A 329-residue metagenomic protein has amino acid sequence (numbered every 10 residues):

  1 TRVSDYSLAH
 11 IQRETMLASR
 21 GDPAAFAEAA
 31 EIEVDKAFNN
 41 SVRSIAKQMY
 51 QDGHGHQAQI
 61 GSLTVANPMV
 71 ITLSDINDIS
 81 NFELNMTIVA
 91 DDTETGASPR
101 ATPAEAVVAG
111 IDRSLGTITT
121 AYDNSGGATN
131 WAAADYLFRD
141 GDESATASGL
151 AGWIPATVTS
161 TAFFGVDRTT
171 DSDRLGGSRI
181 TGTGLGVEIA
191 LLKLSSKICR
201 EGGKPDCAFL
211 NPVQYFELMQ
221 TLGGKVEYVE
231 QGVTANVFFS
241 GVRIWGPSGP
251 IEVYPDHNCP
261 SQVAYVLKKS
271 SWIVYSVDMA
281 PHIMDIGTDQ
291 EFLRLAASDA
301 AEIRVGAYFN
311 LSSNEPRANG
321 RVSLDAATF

Functional and structural regions predicted by a protein language model:
T1-F329: Core alpha/beta structural scaffold of self-assembling particle/tube/pore-forming proteins
